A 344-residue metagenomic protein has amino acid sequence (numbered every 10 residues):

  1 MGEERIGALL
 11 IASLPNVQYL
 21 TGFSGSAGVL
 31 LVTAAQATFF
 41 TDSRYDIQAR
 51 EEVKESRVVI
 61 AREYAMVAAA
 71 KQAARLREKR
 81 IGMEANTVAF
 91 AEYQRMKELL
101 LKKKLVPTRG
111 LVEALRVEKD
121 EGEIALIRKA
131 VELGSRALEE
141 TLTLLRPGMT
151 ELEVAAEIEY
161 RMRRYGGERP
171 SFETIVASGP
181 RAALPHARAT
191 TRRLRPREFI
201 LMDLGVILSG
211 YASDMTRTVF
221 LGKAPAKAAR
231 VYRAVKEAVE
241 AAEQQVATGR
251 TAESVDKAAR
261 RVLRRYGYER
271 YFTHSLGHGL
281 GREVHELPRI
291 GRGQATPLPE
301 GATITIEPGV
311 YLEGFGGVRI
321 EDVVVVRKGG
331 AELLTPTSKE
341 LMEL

Functional and structural regions predicted by a protein language model:
M1-L344: Active-site neighborhoods and metal-handling regions in enzymes and metal-associated proteins
